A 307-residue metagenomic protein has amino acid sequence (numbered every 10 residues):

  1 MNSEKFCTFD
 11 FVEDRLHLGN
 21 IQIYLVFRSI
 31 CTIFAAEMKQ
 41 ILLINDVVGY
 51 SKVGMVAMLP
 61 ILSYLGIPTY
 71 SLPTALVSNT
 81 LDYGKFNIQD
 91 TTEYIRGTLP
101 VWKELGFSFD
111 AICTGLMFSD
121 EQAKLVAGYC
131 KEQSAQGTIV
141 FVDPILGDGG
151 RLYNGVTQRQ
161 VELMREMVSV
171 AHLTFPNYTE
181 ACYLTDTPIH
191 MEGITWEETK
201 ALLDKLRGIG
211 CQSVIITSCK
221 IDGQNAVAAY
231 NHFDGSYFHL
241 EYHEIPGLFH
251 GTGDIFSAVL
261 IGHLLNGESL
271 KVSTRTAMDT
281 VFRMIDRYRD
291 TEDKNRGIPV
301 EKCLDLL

Functional and structural regions predicted by a protein language model:
E13: Short Gly/Ser/Thr- and charged-rich N-terminal loops/segments that act as flexible capping/hinge elements
K39-V142, L146-N154, E301-L306: Conserved N-terminal subdomain of the carbohydrate kinase-like
G49-Y50, Y237-H250: Short pre-catalytic strand/loop immediately N-terminal to key active-site residues, enriched for Gly-Thr
G155-Y237: Conserved phosphate/ATP/ADP-binding segment of small-molecule kinases
G247-L270, T274: Short, small-residue alpha-helix embedded
K271-L307: Charged C-terminal helix
